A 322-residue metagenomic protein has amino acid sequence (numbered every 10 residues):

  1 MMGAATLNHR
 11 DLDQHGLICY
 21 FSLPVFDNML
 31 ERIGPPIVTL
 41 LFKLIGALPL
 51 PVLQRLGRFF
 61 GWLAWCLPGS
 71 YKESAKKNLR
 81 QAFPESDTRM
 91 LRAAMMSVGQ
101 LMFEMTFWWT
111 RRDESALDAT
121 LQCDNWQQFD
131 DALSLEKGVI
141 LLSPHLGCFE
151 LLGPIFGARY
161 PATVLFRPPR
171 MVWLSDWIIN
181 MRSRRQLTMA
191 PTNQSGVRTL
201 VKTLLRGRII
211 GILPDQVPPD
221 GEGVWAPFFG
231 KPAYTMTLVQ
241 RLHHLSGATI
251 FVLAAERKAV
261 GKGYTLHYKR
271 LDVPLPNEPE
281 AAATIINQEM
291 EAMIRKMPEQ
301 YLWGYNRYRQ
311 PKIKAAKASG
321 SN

Functional and structural regions predicted by a protein language model:
G3, C19-S22, R295: Residues marking helix boundaries in flexible regions
N8-D13, Y20: Intrinsic-disorder-associated, low-complexity terminal segments enriched in Asp/Asn/His/Tyr and depleted of Lys/Arg
G16, Y20-S143, S175-D176, R184: Membrane-anchoring hydrophobic helices of lipid-metabolizing enzymes
P24-I33, L67, E85, R89-M95 (+3 more regions): Non-catalytic C-terminal accessory region of glycerolipid acyltransferases and related lyso-lipid remodeling enzymes
E73, P168-V172, P232-M236: Active-site metal-coordination segments of metallo-dependent hydrolases
A119-C123, M171, A190-Q194, P232-A233 (+1 more regions): A conditional alpha-helix N-cap/helix-loop micro-motif detector
L135-Q194, D220-P227, G261: Catalytic core of membrane glycerolipid acyltransferases/transacylases, capturing the structured, soluble-facing
